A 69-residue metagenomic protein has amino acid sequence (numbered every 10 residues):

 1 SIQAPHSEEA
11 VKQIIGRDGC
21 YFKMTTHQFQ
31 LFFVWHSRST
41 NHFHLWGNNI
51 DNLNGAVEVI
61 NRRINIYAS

Functional and structural regions predicted by a protein language model:
S1-S69: Predominantly single-stranded RNA-binding modules in RNA-associated proteins
